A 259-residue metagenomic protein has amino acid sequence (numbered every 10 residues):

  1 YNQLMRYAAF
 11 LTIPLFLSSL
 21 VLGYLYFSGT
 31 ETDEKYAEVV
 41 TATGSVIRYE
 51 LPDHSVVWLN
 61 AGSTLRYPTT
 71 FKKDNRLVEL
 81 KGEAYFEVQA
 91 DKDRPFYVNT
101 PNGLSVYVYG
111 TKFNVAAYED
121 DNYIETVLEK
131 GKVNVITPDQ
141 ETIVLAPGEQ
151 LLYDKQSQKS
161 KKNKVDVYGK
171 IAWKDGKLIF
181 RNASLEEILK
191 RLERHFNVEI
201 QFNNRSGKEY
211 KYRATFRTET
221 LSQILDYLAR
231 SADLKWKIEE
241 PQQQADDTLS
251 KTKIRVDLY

Functional and structural regions predicted by a protein language model:
Y1-Y259: A residue-level detector for the "anchor" residue at the start of short, highly conserved motifs
